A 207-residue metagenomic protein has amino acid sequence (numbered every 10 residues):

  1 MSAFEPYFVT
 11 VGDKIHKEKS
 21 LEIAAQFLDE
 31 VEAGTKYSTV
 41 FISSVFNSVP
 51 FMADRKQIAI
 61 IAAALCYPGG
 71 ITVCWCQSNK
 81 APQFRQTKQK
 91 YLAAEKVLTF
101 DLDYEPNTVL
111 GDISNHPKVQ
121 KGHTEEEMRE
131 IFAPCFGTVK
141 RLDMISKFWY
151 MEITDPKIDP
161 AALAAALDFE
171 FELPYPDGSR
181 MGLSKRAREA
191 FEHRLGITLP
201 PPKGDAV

Functional and structural regions predicted by a protein language model:
M1-V31, I71-V207: Class I (Rossmann-like) S-adenosyl-L-methionine-dependent methyltransferase catalytic domain, capturing the SAM-binding
V31-G34, A64: Short, conserved, surface-exposed binding loops centered on an aromatic residue
K36-S38: Local beta-strand N-terminus motif with an aromatic residue
V40-S44: A conserved beta-strand element that flanks and buttresses the S-adenosyl-L-methionine
N47-F51: A short His-aromatic
D54-I58, T87-K90: Short, glycine/charged-enriched secondary-structure capping and boundary segments
R55-I71: A short glycine-rich, Lys/Arg-flanked "PGG" loop and its adjoining helix->strand segment in the class I
